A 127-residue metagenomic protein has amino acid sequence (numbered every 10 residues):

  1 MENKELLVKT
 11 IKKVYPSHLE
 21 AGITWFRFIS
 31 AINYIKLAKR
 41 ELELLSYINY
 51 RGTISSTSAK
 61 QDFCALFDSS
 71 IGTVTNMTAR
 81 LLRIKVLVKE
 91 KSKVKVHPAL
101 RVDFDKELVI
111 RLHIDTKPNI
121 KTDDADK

Functional and structural regions predicted by a protein language model:
M1-S17: General nucleic-acid-binding
Y15-Y47: Short alpha-helical segments that sit at the start of domains
I48-G52: Short helix-to-turn junction characteristic of helix-turn-helix DNA-binding domains, especially the helix
S55-S70, L81: A short alpha-helical element within helix-turn-helix/winged-helix DNA-binding domains across DNA-binding proteins
T75-A79: Short, hydrophobic-biased segments on the C-terminal half of alpha helices that form "recognition helices"
L82-V94: A short, conserved structural fragment
S92-D103: Minor-groove-contacting beta-hairpin "wing" of winged helix-turn-helix DNA-binding domains
R101-K127: Short, amphipathic alpha-helical interaction segments positioned at domain boundaries
